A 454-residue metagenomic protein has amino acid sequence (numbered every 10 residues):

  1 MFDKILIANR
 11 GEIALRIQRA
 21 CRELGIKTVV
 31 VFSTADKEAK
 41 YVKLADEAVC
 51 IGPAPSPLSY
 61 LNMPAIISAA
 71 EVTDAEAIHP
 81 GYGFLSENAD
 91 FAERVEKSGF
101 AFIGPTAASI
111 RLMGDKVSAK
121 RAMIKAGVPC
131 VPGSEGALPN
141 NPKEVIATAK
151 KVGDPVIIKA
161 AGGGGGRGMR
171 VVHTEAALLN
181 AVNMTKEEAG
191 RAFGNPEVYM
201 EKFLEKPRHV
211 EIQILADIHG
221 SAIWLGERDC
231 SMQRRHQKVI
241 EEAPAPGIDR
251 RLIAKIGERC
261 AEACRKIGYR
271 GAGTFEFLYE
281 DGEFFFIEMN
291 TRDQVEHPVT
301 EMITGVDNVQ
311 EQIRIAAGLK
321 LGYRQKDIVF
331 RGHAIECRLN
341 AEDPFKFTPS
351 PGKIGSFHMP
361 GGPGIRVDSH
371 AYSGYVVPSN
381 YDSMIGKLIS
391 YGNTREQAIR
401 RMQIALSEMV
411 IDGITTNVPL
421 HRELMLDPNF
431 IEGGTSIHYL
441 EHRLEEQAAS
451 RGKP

Functional and structural regions predicted by a protein language model:
M1-A126, L138-A147, Q397: ATP-binding N-terminal substructure of ATP-dependent carboxylate-amine bond-forming enzymes
I7-I26, A48-C50, E71-T73, E96 (+6 more regions): ATP-dependent carboxylate activation and anion-phosphoryl transfer catalytic cores that bind Mg-ATP to form
G133-S134: Conserved beta3 strand of the protein kinase N-lobe
